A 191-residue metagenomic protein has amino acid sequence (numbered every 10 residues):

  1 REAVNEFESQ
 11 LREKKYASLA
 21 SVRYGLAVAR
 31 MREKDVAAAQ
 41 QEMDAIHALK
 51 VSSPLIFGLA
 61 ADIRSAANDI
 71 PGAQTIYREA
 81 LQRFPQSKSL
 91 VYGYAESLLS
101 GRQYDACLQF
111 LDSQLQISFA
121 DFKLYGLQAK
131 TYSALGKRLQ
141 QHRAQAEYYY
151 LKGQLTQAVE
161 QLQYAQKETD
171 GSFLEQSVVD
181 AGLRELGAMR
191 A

Functional and structural regions predicted by a protein language model:
R1-L55, L59-T75, Q140, G171 (+2 more regions): Extracytoplasmic and endomembrane cell-envelope/extracellular-matrix remodeling and assembly machinery
Q10, A45-I46, E79-A80, S113-Q114 (+2 more regions): Canonical positions in the second alpha-helix
L26, A60, Y94, Q128 (+3 more regions): Structural register within alpha-helical repeat arrays
Y148-A191: Terminal, low-structured helical/coil segments at or just beyond the last alpha-helical repeat
